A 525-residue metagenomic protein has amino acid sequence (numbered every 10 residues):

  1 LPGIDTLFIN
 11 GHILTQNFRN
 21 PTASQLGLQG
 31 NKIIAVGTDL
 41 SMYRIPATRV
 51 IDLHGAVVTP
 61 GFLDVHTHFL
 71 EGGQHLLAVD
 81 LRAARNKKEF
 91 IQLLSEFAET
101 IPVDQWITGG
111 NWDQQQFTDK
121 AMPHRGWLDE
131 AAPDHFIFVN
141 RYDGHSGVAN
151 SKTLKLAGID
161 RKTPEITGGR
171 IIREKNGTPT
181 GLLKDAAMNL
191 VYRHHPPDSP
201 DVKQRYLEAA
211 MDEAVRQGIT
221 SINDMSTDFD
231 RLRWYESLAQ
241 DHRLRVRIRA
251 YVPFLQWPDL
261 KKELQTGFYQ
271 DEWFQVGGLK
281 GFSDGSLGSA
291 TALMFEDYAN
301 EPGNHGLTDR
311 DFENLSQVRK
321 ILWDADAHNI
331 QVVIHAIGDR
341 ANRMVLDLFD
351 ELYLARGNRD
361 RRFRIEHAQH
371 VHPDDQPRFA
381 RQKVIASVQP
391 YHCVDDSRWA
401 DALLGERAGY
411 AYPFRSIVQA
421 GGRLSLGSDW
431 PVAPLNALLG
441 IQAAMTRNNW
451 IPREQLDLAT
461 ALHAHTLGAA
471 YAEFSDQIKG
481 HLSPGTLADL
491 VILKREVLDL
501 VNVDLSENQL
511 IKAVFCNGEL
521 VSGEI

Functional and structural regions predicted by a protein language model:
P2-I9, L14, F18-K262, G281-E296 (+8 more regions): Divalent metal-binding segments
T59-V65, E366-H367, S425-S428: Active-site neighborhood of phospho(di)ester-bond hydrolases with catalytic His/Asp-centered motifs
H68, W273-T291, K383-C393: Non-cysteine beta-strand/loop elements that form the S-adenosyl-L-methionine
F97, N502-I525: P-loop/Walker A phosphate-binding loop and immediately adjacent motor/lid segment at beta-alpha junctions
N140, D224-M225, R249-P253, G277-F282 (+6 more regions): Generic beta-strand/beta-sheet core signal
L238-D241, Q265-D271, N358, F379-R381: Acidic (Asp/Glu)-rich catalytic clusters
V246-G277, R362-A368, P373, W399-G422: Phosphate/diphosphate-binding loops
L322-V333, I337-F363, P373-P377, V388-D499 (+2 more regions): His/Asp/Glu-enriched, well-ordered alpha-helical/loop segment that forms or immediately abuts the divalent-metal
